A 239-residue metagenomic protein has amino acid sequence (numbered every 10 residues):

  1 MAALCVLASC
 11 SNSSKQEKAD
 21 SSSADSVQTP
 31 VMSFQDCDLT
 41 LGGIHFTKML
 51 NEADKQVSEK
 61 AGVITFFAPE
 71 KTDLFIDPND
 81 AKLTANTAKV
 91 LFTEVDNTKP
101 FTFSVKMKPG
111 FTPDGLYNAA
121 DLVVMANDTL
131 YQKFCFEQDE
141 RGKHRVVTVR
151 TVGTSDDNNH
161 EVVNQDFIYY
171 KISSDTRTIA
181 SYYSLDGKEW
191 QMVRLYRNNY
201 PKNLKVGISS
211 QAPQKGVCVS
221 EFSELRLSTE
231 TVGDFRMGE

Functional and structural regions predicted by a protein language model:
V6-S9: C-terminal motif of bacterial Sec signal peptides marking the signal peptidase cleavage site
S14-E239: Extracellular glycan-recognition regions
